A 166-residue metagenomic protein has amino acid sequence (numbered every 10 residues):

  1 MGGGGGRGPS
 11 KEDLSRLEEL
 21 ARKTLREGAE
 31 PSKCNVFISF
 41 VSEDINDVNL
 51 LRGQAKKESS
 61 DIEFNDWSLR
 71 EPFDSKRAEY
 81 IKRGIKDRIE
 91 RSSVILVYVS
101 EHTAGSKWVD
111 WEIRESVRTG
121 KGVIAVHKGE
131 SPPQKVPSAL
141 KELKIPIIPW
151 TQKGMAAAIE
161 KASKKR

Functional and structural regions predicted by a protein language model:
M1-R91: Conserved N-terminal substructure of TIR/SEFIR domains
F40, V99, H127: Short beta-strand/turn micro-motifs composed of small residues that flank or help shape donor/cofactor-binding pockets
E101-R118: Conserved TIR/SEFIR loop-to-helix hotspot centered on a Trp-containing motif with a nearby acidic residue
E130-I145: Glycine-rich, charge-decorated loop segments at or immediately adjacent to ligand/cofactor-binding or catalytic sites
I145-K153: Short acidic-hydrophobic, aromatic-tinged amphipathic segments that line or gate anion-handling sites
K153-R166: A charged, well-structured terminal subsegment
